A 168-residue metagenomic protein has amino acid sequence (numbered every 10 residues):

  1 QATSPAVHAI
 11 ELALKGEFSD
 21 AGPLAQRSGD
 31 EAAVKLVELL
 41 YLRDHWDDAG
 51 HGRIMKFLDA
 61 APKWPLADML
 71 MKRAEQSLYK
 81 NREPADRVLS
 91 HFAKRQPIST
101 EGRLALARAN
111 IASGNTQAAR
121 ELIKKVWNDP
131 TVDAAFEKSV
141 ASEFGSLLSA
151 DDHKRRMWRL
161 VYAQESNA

Functional and structural regions predicted by a protein language model:
Q1-A168: Alpha-helical solenoid repeat scaffolds
